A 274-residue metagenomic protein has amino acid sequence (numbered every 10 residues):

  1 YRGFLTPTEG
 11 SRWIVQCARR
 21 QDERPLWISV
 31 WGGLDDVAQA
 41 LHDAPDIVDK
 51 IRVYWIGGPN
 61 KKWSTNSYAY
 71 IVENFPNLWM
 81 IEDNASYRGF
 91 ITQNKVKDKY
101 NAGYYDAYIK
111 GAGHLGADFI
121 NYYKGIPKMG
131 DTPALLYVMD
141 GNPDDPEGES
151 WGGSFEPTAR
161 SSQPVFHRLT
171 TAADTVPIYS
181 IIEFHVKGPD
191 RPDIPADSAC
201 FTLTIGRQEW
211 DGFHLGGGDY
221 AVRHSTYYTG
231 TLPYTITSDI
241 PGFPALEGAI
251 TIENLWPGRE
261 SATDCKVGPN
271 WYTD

Functional and structural regions predicted by a protein language model:
Y1-I178: N-terminal acidic, glycine/proline-rich low-complexity segments
D174-S180, V267-D274: Short, solvent-exposed loop/linker segments at the N-terminal edge of repeated beta-sheet extracellular domains
H185-P192: Acidic, Ser/Thr
P192-Q208: Change to "...patches in solvent-exposed regions of secreted, membrane-anchored, or virion-exposed structural
F213, G242-W256: Edge beta-strands of extracellular beta-sandwich domains
G218-V222: Short strand-edge motifs at loop-to-beta-strand transitions and within beta-strands of extracellular beta-rich domains
R223-G230: Surface-exposed, short loops/turns at beta-strand junctions within beta-sandwich domains
G230-D239, D274: Short, aromatic- and glycine-rich surface loops/edge beta-strands on solvent-exposed regions
